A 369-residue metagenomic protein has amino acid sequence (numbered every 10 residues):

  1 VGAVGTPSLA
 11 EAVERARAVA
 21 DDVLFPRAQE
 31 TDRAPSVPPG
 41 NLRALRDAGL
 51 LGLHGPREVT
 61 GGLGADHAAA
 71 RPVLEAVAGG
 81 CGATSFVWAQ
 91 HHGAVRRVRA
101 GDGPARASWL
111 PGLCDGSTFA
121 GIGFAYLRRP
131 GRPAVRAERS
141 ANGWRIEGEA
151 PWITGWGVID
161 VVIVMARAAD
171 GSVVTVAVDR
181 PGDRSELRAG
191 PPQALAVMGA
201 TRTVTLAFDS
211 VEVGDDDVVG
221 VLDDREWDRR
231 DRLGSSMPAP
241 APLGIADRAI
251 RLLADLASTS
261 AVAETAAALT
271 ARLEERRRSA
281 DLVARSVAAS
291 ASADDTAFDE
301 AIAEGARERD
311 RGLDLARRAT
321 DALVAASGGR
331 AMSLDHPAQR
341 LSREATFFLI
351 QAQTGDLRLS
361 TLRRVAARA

Functional and structural regions predicted by a protein language model:
V1-E11, A369: Actinobacteria-biased recognition of intrinsically disordered, low-complexity terminal regions
S8, A12, R33-V37, F86 (+3 more regions): Short, contiguous, pocket-lining structural segments that sit at or immediately flank catalytic/ligand-binding sites
E14, G244, A267-E274, R278-D281 (+3 more regions): Generic structural signal for well-ordered, non-transmembrane alpha-helical segments in soluble/cytosolic regions
F25-R33, S258, R277-D314, D321-S333: C-terminal helix-coil-helix/basic helical segment that borders enzyme active sites and/or dimer interfaces and provides
V37-D47, L51-T154: Glycine-rich flavin
W152-L187: A short core secondary-structure module
Q193-R278: Glycine-rich beta->alpha junctions and the first turn(s) of the following alpha-helix
G329-A369: Glycine-rich phosphate/cofactor-binding loops in nucleotide/flavin-utilizing enzymes
